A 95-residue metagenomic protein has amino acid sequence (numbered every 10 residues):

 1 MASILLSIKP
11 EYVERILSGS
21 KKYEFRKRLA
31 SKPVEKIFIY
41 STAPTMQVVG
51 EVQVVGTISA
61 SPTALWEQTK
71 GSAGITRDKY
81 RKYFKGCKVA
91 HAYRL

Functional and structural regions predicted by a protein language model:
M1-R94: Structured alpha/beta reader/binder surfaces that contact nucleic acids or chromatin modification marks
